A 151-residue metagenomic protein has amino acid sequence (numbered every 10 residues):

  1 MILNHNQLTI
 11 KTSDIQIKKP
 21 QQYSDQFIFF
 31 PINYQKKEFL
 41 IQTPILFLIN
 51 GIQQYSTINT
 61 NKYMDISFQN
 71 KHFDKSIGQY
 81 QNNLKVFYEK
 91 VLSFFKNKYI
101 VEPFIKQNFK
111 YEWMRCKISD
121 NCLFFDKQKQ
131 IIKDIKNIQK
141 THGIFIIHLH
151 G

Functional and structural regions predicted by a protein language model:
M1-S119: OB-fold ssDNA-binding interfaces and closely related basic DNA-contact patches used across DNA replication/repair
K106-G151: Extended serine/threonine-enriched, polar tracts that run as long, contiguous segments within proteins
